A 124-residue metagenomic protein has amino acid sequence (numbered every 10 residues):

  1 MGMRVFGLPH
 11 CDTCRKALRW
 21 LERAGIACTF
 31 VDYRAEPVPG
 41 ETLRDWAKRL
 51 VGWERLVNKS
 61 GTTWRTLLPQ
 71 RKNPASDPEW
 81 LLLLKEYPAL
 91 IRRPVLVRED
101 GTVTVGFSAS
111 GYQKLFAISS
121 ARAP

Functional and structural regions predicted by a protein language model:
M1-A24, C28-E36: Local sequence-structure signature of Cys/Sec-based thiol-disulfide redox active-site neighborhoods
R34-P124: Thiol/selenol-based redox catalytic cores and closely related redox-interacting motifs
